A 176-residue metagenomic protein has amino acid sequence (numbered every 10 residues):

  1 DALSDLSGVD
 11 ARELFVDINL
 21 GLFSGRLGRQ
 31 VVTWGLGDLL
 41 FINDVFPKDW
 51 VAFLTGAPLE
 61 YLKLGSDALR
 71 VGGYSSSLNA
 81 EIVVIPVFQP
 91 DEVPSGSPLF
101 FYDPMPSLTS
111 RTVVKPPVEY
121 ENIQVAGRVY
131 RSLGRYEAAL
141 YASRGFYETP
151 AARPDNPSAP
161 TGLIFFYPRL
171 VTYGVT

Functional and structural regions predicted by a protein language model:
D1, L39, A152-P154, T176: Surface-exposed extracellular loop regions of Gram-negative outer-membrane beta-barrel proteins
D1-F100, R131-G134: Outer membrane beta-barrel
L3-G8, L59-Y61, P116-E121, L163-R169: Replace "Gram-negative outer membrane beta-barrel proteins" with "bacterial and organellar outer membrane beta-barrel
V9-R12, G65, P86, E121-V125 (+2 more regions): Transmembrane beta-barrel architecture of outer-membrane proteins
E13-F15, A68-R70, K115, Q124-R128 (+2 more regions): Membrane-embedded beta-strand positions in outer-membrane beta-barrel channels/transporters
L78-E81, E92, F100-Y130: Internal alpha/beta core interface subdomains
S97-S110, A152-F165: Solvent-exposed loop segments that connect transmembrane elements
V129-P154, G174: Membrane-embedded hairpin module used as a gating/binding unit in multi-pass transport and secretion proteins
